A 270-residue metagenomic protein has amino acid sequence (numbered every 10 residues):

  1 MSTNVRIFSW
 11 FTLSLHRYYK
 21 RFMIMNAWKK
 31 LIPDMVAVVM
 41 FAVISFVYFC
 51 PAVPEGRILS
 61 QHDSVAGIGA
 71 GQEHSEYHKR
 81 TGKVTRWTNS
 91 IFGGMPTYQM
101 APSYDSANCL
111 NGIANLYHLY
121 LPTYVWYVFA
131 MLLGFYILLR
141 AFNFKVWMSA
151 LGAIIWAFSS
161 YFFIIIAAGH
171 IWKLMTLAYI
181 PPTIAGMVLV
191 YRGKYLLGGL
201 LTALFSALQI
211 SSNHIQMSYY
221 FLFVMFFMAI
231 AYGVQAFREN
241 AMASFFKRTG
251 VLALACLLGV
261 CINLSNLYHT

Functional and structural regions predicted by a protein language model:
T3-C50, A243, K247-L252, C256: Start-transfer (signal-anchor) and selected internal transmembrane alpha helices of multi-pass inner/ER membrane
S9, R17-A27, L31, S60-A66 (+3 more regions): Transmembrane signal-anchor hairpin modules in multi-pass inner-membrane enzymes, especially those that act on
I32-V36, N115-T123, F144-G152, G198: Membrane-interface starts of transmembrane alpha-helices
P33-A70, A255-H269: Transmembrane signal-anchor helices characteristic of membrane glycosylation enzymes that use polyprenol
M40, G71-Q72, V84, S103-S106 (+4 more regions): Alpha-helix initiation and N-capping motif
S45-L138, F142, I154-P181, N213: Membrane-interface coil-to-helix junctions
L132-A141, W147-A236, R248-T270: Membrane-embedded helix bundles of polyisoprenyl
R238-M242: Short helix-coil transition/hinge motifs at the ends and kinks of transmembrane helices, capturing the brief
